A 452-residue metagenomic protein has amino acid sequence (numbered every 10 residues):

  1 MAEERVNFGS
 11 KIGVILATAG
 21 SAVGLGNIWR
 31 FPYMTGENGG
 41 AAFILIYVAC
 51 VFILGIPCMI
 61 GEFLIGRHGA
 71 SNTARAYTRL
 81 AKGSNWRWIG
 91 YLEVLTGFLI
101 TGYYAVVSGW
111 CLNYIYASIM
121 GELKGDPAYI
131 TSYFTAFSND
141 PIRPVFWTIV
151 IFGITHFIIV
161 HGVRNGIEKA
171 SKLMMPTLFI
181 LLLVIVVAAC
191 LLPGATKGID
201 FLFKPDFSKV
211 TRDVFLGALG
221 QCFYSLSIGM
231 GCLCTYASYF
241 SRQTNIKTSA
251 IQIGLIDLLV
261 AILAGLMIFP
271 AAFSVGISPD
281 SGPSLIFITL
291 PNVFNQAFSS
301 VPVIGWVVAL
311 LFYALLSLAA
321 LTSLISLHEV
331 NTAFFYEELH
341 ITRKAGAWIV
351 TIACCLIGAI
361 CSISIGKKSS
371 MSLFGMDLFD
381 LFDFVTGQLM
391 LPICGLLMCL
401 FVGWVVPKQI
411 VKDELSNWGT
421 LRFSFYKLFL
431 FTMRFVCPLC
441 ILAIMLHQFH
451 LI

Functional and structural regions predicted by a protein language model:
M1-A2, S108-N139, Y239-Q243, T248 (+5 more regions): Helix-loop-helix connectors at the membrane interface of multi-pass transporters/channels
M1-W29, C58-F63, R67-L80, S84-Y91 (+2 more regions): Membrane-interface "cap" regions at the ends of multi-pass membrane proteins
A2-E4, F8, E168, K172-L321 (+1 more regions): Membrane-embedded translocation segments of transport machinery
A2-V6, Y33-N38, H68, T73-L92 (+7 more regions): Inter-helical loop and helix-membrane interface segments of multi-pass membrane transporters/permeases
V6, T35-G61, R143-P144, M390-C394: Extracellular loop-to-transmembrane helix junctions
N7-T18, F43-I46, N85-F98, V145-I151 (+6 more regions): Select transmembrane alpha-helical segments in multipass membrane proteins
I12-C50, A237, T248-I251, L255-L258: Transmembrane helix-boundary motif of multi-pass solute transporters/channels
S372, D377-F401, R422-I452: A generic transmembrane alpha-helix motif of multi-pass inner-membrane proteins
